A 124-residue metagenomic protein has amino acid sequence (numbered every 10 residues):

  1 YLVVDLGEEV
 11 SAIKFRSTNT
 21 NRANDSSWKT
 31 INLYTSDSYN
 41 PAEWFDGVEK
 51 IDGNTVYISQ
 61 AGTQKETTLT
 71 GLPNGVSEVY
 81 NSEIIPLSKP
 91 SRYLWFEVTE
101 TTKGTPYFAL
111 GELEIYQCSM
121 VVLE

Functional and structural regions predicted by a protein language model:
Y1-G47, V79-L123: Aromatic, loop-rich ligand-recognition surfaces of beta-strand-rich domains
D46-P86: Extracellular carbohydrate recognition and processing domains and analogous Trp-centered ligand-binding platforms
